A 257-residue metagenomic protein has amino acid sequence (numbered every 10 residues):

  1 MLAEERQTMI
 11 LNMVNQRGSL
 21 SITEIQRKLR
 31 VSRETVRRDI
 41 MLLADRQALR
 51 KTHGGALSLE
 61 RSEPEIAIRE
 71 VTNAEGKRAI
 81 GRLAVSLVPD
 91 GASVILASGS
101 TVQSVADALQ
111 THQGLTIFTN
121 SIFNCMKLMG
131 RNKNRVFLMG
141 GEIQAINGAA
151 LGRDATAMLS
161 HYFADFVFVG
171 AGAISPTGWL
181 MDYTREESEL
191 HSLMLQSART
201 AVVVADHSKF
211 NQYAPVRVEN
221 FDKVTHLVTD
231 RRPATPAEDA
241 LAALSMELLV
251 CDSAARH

Functional and structural regions predicted by a protein language model:
L2-E5, M9-N12, S19-T23, R30 (+2 more regions): Conserved phosphate- and dinucleotide-binding cores of soluble alpha/beta proteins, encompassing both enzyme active
L2-T23, R27-S100, A106-G114, F118 (+2 more regions): HTH-adjacent hinge/linker in prokaryotic transcriptional regulators
